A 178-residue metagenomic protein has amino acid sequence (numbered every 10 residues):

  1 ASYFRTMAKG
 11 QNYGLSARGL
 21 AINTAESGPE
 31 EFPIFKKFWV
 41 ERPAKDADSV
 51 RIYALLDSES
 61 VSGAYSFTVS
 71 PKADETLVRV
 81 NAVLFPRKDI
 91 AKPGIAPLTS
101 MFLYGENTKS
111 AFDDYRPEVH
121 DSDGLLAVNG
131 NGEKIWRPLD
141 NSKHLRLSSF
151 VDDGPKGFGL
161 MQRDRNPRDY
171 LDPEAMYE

Functional and structural regions predicted by a protein language model:
A1-R18, A91, I95-E178: A contiguous, surface-exposed recognition patch within enzymatic or periplasmic domains that forms
F4, F32-F38, Y53, F67 (+5 more regions): Phenylalanine-focused residue identity feature
K9, S27-P29, E41, L56 (+5 more regions): Generic structural signal for short, flexible, solvent-exposed coil/loop and linker residues
Y13-K72: Extended, loop-rich substrate-binding clefts of extracytoplasmic carbohydrate-active enzymes
E26, E30-E31, E41, E59 (+6 more regions): Glutamate identity and glutamate-enriched acidic tracts
F35, A47-S49, S62-S66, E75-N81 (+4 more regions): Extracellular structured ligand-interaction cores
A54-Y104: Acidic, contiguous internal or C-terminal segments within carbohydrate-active enzymes that form a structured patch used
